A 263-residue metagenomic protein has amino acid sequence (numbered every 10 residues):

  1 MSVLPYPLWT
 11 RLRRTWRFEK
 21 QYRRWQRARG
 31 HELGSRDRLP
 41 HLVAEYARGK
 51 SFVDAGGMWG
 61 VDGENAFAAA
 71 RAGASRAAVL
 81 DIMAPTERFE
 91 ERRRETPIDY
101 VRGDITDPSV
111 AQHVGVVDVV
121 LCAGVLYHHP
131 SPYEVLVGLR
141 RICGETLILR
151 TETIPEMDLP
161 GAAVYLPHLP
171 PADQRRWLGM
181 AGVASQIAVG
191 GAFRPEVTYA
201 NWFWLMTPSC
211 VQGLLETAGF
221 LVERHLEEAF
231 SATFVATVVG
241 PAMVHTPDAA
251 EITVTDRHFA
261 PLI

Functional and structural regions predicted by a protein language model:
M1-R23: N-terminal, positively charged/glycine-rich alpha-helical extensions of SAM-dependent methyltransferases
R29-K50, A68: Conserved alpha-helix/loop element of class I SAM-dependent methyltransferases that forms part of the SAM/SAH-binding
G49-V61: Conserved class I S-adenosyl-L-methionine
S51, S75-R76, T146: Residues at the starts of beta-strands that form the adenosine-phosphate
G60-P108: Class I SAM-dependent methyltransferase SAM/SAH-binding core
V110-V120: A short acidic, Gly/Pro-enriched loop at the edge of an enzyme's catalytic core that lines a small-molecule cofactor
D118-P132: A short SAM/SAH-binding and catalytic strip from SAM-dependent methyltransferases
P130-L262: S-adenosyl-L-methionine-dependent methyltransferase catalytic module, highlighting the catalytic core
